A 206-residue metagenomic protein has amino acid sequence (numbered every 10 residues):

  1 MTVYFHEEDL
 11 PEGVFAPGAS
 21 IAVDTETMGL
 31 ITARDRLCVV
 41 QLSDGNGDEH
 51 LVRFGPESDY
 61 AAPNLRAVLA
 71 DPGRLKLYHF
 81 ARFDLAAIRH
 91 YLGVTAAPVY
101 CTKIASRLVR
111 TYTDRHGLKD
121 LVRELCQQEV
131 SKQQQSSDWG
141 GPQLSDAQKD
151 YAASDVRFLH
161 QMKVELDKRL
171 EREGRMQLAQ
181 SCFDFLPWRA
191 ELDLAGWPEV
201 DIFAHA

Functional and structural regions predicted by a protein language model:
M1-A206: DEDD superfamily 3′-5′ metal-dependent exonuclease/proofreading module
